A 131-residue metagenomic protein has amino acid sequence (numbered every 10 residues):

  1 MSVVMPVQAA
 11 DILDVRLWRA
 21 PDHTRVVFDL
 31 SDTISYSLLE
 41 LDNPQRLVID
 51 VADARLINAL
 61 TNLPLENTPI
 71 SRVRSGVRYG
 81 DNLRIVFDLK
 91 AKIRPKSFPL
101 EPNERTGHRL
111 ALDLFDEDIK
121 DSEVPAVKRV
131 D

Functional and structural regions predicted by a protein language model:
M1-V7: C-terminal segment of classical bacterial N-terminal signal peptides
V7-D131: Signal-peptide-cleaved, periplasmic/extracellular N-terminal interaction regions immediately downstream of the signal
